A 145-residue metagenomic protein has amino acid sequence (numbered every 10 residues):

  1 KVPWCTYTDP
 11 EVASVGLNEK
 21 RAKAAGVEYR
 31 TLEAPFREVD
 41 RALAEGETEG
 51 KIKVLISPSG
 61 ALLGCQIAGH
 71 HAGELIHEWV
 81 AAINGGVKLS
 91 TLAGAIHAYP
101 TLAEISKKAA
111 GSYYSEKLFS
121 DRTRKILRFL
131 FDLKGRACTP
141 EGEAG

Functional and structural regions predicted by a protein language model:
K1-W4: Short linear capping/connector segments at secondary-structure termini
T6-N18, K23-G145: Flexible, glycine-rich terminal cap/loop adjacent to redox cofactors in electron-transfer oxidoreductases
